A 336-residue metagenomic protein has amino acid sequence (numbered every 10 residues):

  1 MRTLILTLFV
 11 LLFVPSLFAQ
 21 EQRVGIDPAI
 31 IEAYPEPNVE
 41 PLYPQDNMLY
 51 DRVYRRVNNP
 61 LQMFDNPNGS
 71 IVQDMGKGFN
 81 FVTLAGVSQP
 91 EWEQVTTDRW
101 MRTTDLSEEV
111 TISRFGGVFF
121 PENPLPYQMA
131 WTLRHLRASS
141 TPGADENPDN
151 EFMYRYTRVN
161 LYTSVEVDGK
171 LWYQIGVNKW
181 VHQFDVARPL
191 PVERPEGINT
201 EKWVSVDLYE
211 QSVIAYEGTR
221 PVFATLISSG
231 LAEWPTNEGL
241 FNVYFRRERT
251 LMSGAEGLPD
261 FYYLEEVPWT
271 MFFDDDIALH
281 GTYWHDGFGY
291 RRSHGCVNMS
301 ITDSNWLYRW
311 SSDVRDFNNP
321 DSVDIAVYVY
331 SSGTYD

Functional and structural regions predicted by a protein language model:
M1-L4: Positively charged n-region of N-terminal signal peptides that target proteins for export
L6-S16: Bacterial N-terminal signal peptides
Q20-D51, T96-M129, Q174-W203, W234: Boundary regions of SH3-family modules and the immediately adjacent low-complexity/disordered segments in eukaryotic
Q22, G69-S107, E151-A187: SH3/SH3-like beta-barrel superfamily modules
D65-S70, F79-N80, P189-E201, T225-G230 (+1 more regions): N-terminal post-signal-peptidase region of extra-cytosolic proteins
G117-T163: Short, solvent-exposed interaction modules
D145-N237: Cell wall/extracellular polymer interaction/catalysis modules
G197-N199, F223, L231, P235-L240 (+1 more regions): Exported/periplasmic cell-wall-interacting domains
